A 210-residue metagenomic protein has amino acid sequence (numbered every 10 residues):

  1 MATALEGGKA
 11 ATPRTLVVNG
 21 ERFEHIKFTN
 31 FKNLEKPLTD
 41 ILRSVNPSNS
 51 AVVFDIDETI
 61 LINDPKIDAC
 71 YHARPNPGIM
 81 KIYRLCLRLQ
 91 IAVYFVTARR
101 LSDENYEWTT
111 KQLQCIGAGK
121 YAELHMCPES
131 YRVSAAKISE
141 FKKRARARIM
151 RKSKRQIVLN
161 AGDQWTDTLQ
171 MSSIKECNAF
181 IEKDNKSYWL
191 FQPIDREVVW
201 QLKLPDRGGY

Functional and structural regions predicted by a protein language model:
M1-F54: Non-catalytic pre-domain segments flanking phosphatase-related domains
A2, G8-A11, E104-Y210: C-terminal cap/substrate-recognition subdomain and adjoining C-terminal extension of metal-dependent phosphatase-like
L16-R22, L61-I67, L89, M126: Acidic/histidine-rich, surface-exposed loop or edge segments in extracytoplasmic proteins
R22-K27, P65-H72, Y94-R100, Y131-A136: Second-shell loop/turn segments in exported
I41, N63, I82-A92, Q112-I116 (+2 more regions): Structured segments of extracytoplasmic/periplasmic soluble domains in secreted or envelope-associated proteins
P47-N49, Q90, R155-I157: A general structural motif
S48-K66: Asp-based phosphoryl-transfer active-site loop
I67-Y94, L101-E107: Short, acidic loop-to-helix structural element flanking the phosphoryl-transfer center in phosphate-processing enzymes
